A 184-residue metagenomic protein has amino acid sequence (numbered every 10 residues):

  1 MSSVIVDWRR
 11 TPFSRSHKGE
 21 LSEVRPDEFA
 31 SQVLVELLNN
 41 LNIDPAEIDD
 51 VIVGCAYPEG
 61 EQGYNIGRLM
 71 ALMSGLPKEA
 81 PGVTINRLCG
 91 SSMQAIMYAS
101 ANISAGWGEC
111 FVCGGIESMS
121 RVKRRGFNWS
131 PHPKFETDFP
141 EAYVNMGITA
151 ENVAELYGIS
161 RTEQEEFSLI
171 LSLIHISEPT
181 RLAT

Functional and structural regions predicted by a protein language model:
M1-A56, G60-Q62, I66-M70, S74 (+4 more regions): Conserved active-site "lid/cap" helical segment
S14-R15, G63, M93-M97, S118-K123: Short glycine/serine/threonine-rich phosphate/pyrophosphate-binding segments that cradle anionic phosphate groups
N42, I52, S92, W107 (+2 more regions): Conserved functional loop/turn residues at catalytic and ligand-binding sites
C55-E109, P140-I148: Conserved catalytic cysteine-centered active-site region of acyl-thioester-dependent Claisen-condensing enzymes
S104-Y157: Flexible glycine-/small-residue-enriched beta->alpha junction loops that bind anionic phosphate/pyrophosphate groups
I174-T184: Single conserved hydrophobic/aromatic residue that forms the stacking wall/gate of nucleotide- or nucleobase-binding
